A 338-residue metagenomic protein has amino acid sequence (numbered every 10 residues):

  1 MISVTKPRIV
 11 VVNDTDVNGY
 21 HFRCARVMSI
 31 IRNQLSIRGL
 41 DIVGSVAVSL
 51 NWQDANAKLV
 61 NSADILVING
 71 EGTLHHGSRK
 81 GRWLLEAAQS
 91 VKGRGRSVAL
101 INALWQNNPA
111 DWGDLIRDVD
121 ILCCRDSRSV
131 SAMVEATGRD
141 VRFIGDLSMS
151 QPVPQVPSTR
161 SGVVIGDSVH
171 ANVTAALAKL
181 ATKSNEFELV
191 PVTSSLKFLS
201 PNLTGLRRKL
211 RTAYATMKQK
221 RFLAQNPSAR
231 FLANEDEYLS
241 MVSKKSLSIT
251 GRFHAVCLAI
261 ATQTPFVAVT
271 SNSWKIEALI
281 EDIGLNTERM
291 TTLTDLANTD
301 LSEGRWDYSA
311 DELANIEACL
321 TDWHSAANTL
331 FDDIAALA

Functional and structural regions predicted by a protein language model:
M1-A338: Active-site anion-handling motifs in enzyme catalytic cores
